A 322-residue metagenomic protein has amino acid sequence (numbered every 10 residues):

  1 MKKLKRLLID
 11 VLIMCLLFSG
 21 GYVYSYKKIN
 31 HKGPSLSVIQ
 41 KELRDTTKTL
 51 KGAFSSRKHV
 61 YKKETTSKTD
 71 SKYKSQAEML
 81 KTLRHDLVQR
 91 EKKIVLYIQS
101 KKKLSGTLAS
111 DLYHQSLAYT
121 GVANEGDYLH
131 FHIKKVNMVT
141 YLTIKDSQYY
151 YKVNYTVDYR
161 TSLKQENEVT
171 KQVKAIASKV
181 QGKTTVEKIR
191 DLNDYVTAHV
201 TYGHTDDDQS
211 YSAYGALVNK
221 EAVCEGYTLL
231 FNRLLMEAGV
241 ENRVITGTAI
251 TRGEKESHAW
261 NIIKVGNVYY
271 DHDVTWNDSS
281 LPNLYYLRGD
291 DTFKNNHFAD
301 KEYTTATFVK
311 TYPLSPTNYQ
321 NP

Functional and structural regions predicted by a protein language model:
K3-K183, A299-P322: N-terminal accessory/pre-domain segments preceding catalytic cores
R6, G203-D206, N219, E256 (+2 more regions): Repeated polar recognition positions within modular binding domains
L83, K164, N219-A222, T251: Alpha-helix capping and helix-loop boundary segments enriched in small/acidic/polar residues
L163-A216: Secondary-structure boundary elements
G203-Y214, E221, N242-E254: Catalytic cysteine-centered active-site loop
G226-F293: Hydrophobic/aromatic-rich core segments of domains that either
N283-V309: Short, surface-exposed secondary-structure junctions/capping segments
